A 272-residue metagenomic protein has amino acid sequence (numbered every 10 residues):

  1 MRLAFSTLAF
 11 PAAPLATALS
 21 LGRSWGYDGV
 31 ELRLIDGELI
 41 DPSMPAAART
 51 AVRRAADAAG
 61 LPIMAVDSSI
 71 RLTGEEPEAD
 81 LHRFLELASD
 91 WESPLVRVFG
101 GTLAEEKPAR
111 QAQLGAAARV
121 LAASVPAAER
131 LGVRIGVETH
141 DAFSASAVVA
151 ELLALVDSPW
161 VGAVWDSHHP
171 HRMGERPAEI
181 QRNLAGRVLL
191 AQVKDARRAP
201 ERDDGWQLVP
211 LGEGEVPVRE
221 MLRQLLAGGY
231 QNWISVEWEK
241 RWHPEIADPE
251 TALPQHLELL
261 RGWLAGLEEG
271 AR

Functional and structural regions predicted by a protein language model:
M1-A4, P62-I70, G101-L103, P200: N-terminal small/glycine-rich loop or linker at the start of catalytic domains across soluble metabolic enzymes
M1-T7, P11-D28, R53, D57-A59 (+2 more regions): Histidine-acidic metal/acid-base catalytic patches
A9-P11, L34-D36, S69-L72, G100-A104 (+4 more regions): Active-site-proximal loop/turn and secondary-structure-junction residues that shape catalytic pockets, frequently
A16-T17, L21, R54-P62, L72-A163 (+1 more regions): Active-site acidic/histidine proton-transfer and metal-coordination neighborhood in alpha/beta enzyme cores
E31, A65-D67, R97, G136 (+2 more regions): Conserved beta-strand positions in the central sheet of alpha/beta enzyme cores
E31-R53, L103-E106: Glycine-rich, proline-tolerant flexible connector loops at the mouths of alpha/beta enzymes
L39-P42, Q111-A112, G205-P210: Short glycine-enriched, charge-decorated loop/helix-capping segments at active-site entrances that position
M44-T50, E78-R83, R110-L121, R176-I180 (+2 more regions): Charged helix-capping and loop-helix junction motifs
